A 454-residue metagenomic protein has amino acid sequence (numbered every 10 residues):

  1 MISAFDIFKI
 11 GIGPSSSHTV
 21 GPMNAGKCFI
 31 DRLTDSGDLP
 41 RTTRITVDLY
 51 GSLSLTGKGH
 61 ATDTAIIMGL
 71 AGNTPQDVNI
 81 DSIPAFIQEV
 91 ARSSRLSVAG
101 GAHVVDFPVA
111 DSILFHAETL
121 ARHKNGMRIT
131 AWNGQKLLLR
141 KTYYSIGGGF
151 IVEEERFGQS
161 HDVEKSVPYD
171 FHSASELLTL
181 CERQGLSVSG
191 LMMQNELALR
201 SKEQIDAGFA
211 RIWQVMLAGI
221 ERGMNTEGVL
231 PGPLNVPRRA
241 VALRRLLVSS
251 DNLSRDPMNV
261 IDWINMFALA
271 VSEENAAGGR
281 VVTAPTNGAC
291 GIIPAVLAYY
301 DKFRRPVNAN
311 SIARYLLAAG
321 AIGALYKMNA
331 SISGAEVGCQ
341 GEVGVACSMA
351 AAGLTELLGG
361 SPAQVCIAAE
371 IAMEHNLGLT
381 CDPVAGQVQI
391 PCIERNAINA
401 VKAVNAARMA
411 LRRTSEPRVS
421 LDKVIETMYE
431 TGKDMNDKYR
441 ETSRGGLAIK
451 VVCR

Functional and structural regions predicted by a protein language model:
M1-G13, S36: An N-terminal structural lobe/cap that precedes and organizes the functional/catalytic core across diverse proteins
F8-G26, A277-V296, V337-C347: Conserved phosphate/anionic-ligand binding catalytic regions in large, soluble enzymes, centered on
S17-T34, P294-P306, A351-G359: Alpha-helical support elements that line or immediately flank enzyme active sites and cofactor-binding pockets
R44-G57, E89-S97, L243, Y315-M328 (+2 more regions): Short, mixed-charge aromatic SLiMs
P75-L253, W263: C-terminal regulatory domains involved in ligand/effector binding and gene-expression control
R200-G338, G446-R454: Accessory "access/gating" subregions that flank catalytic or transport cores
V307, A318, A324-A397, M409-R418: Hydrophobic alpha-helical bundle architecture
R418-R454: Extended hydrophobic packing segments that form well-structured cores
